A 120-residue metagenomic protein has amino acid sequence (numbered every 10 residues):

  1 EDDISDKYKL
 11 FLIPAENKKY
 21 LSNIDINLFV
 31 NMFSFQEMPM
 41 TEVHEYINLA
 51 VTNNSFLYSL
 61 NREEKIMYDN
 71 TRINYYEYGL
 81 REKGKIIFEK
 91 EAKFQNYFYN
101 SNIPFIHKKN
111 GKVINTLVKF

Functional and structural regions predicted by a protein language model:
E1-S22: S-adenosyl-L-methionine
K7, A15, E77-F120: Rossmann-like AdoMet/SAM-dependent catalytic core
I26-N27, S55: Conserved acidic residues
V30: A conserved beta-strand element that flanks and buttresses the S-adenosyl-L-methionine
F33-S34: Short catalytic micro-motifs in class I SAM-dependent methyltransferases
E37-A50: A short, conserved alpha-helix within the catalytic core of class I
M38, K65-D69: Short catalytic/ligand-binding loop motif for oxyanion handling, primarily in non-cytosolic enzymes, centered on
N53-I66: Conserved beta-strand signature within the Rossmann-like core of class I S-adenosyl-L-methionine
